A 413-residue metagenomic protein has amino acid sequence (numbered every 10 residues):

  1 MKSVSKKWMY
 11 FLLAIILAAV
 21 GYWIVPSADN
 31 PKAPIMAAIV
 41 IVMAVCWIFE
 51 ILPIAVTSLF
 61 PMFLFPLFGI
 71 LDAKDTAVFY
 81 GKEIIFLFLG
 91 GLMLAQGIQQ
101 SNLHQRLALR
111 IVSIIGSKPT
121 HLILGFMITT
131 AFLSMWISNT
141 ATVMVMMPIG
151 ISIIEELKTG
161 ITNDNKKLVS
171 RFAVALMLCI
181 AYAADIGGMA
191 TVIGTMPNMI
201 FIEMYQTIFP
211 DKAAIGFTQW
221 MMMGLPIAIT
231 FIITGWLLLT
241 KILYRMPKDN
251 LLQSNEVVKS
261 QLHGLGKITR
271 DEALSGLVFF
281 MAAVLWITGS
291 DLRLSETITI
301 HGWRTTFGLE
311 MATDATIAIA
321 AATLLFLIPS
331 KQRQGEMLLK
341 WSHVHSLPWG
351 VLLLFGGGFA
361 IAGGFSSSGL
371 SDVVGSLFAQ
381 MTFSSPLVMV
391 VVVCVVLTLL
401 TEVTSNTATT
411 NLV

Functional and structural regions predicted by a protein language model:
M1-L87, T207-K212, Q219-S376, V390 (+1 more regions): Hydrophobic transmembrane alpha-helices of multi-pass small-molecule transporters
P26-K32, I115-S117, R171, A175 (+1 more regions): Short, motif-level signal for alpha-helix interfacial/capping segments enriched in acidic residues and aromatics/proline
V42, A55-K167, H345, G350-V413: Membrane-embedded alpha-helical segments and adjacent helix-loop junctions characteristic of multi-pass solute
C46-A55, I98, L103-H104, A108 (+4 more regions): Alpha-helical transmembrane segments of integral membrane proteins, especially early/N-terminal helices
L92, F132-P148, R171-A213, F217 (+3 more regions): Alpha-helical transmembrane segments and, especially, the helix-loop junctions at the ends of these helices
I154-L157, I161, I186, A190-I193 (+6 more regions): Conserved NTP-handling cores and scaffolds of large molecular machines
T159-A173, T297, H301: Short mixed-charge
